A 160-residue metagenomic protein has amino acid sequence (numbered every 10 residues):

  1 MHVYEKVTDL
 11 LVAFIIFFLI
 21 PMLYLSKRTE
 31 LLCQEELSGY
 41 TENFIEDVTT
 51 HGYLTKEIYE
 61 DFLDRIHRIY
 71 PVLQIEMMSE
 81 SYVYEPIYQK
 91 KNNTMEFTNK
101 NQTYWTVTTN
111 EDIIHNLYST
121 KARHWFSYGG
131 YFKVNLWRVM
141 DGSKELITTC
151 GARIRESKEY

Functional and structural regions predicted by a protein language model:
M1-V3, M77-M78: Low-complexity, flexible helical/coil segments
H2-R65: Alpha-helical assembly-interface signal, strongest on the long, hydrophobic N-terminal helix that forms
N43, H51-Y160: Short, conserved structural patches
